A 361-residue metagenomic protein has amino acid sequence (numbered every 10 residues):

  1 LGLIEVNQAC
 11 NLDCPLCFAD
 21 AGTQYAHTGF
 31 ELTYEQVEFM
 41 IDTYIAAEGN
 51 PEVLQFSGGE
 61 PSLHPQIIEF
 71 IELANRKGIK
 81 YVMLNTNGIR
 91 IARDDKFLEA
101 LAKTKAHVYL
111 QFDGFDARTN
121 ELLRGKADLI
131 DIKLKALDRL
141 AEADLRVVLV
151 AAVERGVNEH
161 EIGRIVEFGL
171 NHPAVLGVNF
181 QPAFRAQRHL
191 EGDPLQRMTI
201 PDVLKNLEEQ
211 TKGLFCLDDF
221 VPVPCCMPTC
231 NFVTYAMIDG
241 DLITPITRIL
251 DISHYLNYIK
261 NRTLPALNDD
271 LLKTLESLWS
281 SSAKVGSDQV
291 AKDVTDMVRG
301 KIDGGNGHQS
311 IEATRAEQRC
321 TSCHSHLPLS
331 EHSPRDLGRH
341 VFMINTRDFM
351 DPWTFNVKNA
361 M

Functional and structural regions predicted by a protein language model:
L1-Y34: Canonical Radical SAM [4Fe-4S] cluster-binding loop centered on the CxxxCxxC motif and its immediate flanking residues
C10, C14-C17, C230, C320-C323 (+1 more regions): Disulfide-bonded cysteines in secreted/extracellular proteins and peptides
T23-H27, A117-L123, R188-E191: A short acidic, helix-capping loop that chelates divalent metal ions and anchors anionic groups
V37-F56, H64-P182: Radical SAM/AdoMet-radical enzyme domain recognition
D138, E142-H340: Radical SAM enzyme [4Fe-4S]-AdoMet core and its adjacent flexible, acidic and glycine-rich loops/tails across
S330-M361: Structured beta-strand/loop patches that form or line metal/cofactor-binding pockets in enzymes
